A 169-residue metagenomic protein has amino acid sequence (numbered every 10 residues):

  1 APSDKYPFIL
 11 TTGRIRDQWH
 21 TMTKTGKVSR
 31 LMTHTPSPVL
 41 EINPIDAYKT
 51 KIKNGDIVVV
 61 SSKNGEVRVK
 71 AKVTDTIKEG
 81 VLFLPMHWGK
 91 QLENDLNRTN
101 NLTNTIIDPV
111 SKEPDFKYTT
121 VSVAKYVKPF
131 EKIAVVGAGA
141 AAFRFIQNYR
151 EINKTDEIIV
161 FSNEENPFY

Functional and structural regions predicted by a protein language model:
A1, T120-S122, Y126-V127, I159 (+1 more regions): Short, intrinsically disordered, charge-balanced linker/junction segments flanking boundaries in proteins
A1-V28: Long, low-complexity segments enriched in small/aliphatic residues
K5-Y6, K128-K132: A short, charged/proline- and glycine-enriched loop that marks the coil->beta-strand transition at the N-terminal
P7-I9, V39, V81-L82, E157-I159: Structural motif
T12-R14, A71, M86, K125 (+2 more regions): Pocket-edge structural micro-motifs
D17-Q18, Q91, N166-F168: Short, acidic Gly/Pro/Ser/Thr-rich loop/turn segments
T21, T25-E41, I45-F130: Long, contiguous, secondary-structure-rich segments that constitute the structural scaffold of globular domains
K132-Y169: Beta1-alpha1 glycine-rich phosphate/pyrophosphate-binding loop at the start of Rossmann-like nucleotide-binding domains
